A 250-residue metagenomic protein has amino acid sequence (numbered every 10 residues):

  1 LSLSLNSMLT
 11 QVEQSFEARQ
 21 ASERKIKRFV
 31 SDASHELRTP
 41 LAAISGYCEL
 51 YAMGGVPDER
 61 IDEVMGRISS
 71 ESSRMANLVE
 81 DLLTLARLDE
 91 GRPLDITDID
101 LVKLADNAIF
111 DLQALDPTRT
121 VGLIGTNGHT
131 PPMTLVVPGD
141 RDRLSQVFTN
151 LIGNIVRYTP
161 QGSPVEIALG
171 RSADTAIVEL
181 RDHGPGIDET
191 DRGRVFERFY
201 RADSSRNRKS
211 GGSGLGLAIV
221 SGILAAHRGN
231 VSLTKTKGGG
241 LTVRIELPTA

Functional and structural regions predicted by a protein language model:
Q11-D58, E63-V64: Membrane-proximal coiled-coil signaling linkers
E17, S70-M75: Short alpha-helical segment of the dimerization/phosphotransfer core of two-component systems
E90-D95, P132-G139: Conserved micro-motifs of the catalytic ATP-binding
D95-Q113: A conserved beta-strand-to-alpha-helix junction within the catalytic ATP-binding
G162-D174: Short beta-strand/loop element within the Bergerat-fold HATPase_c
I187-F199: Short conserved segment of the HATPase_c
